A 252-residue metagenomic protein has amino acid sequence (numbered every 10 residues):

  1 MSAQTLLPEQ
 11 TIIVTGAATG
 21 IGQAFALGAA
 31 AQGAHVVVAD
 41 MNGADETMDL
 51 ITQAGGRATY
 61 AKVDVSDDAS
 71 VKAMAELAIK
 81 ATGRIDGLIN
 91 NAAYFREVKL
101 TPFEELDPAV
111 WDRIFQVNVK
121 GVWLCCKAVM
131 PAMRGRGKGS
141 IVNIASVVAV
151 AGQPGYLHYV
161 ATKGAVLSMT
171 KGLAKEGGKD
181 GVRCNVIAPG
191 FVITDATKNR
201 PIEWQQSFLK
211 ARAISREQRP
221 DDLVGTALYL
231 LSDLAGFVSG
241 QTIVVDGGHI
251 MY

Functional and structural regions predicted by a protein language model:
S2-L6, F95, L100, A151 (+3 more regions): Short C-terminal tail/terminal secondary-structure segment of NAD(P)H-dependent dehydrogenase/reductase domains
Q4-V37: Canonical Rossmann dinucleotide-binding motif of NAD(H)/NADP(H)-dependent dehydrogenases/reductases, specifically
K99-F103, D107-F115, T197, W204 (+1 more regions): Substrate-binding pocket helix/loop in short-chain dehydrogenase/reductase
C126, T162, T170: Active-site helix of classical SDR
P131, K175-K179, G236: Alpha-helical segment proximal to the catalytic Tyr-Lys
S146: Residue(s) in the substrate-gating loop at a strand-loop-helix junction that position the organic substrate next
R212-L223, L234: A conserved structural motif in NAD(P)-dependent oxidoreductases
